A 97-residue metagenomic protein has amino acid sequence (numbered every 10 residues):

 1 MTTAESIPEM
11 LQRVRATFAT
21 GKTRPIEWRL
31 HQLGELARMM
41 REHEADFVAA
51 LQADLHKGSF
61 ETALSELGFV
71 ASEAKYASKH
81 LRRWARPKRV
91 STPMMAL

Functional and structural regions predicted by a protein language model:
M1-L97: N-terminal Rossmann-like NAD(P)+-binding subdomain of aldehyde/semialdehyde dehydrogenases
